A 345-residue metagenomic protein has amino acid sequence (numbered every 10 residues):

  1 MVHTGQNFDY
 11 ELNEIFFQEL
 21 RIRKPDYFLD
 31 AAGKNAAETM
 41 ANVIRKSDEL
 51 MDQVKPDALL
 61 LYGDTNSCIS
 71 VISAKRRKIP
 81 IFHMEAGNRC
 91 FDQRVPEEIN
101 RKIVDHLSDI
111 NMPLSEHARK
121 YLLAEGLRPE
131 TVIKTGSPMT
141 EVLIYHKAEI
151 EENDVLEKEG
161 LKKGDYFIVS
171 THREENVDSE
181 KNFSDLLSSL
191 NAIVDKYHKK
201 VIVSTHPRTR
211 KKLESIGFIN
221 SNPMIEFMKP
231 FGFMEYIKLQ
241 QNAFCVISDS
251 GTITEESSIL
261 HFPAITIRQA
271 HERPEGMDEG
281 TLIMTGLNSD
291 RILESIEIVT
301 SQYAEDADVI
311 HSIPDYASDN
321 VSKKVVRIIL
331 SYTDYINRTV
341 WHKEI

Functional and structural regions predicted by a protein language model:
M1-P25: N-terminal glycine-rich anion-binding loop in soluble enzyme alpha/beta folds
Q6, E14-F16, K34, E151-N242 (+1 more regions): Donor-nucleotide binding loops and adjacent catalytic segments primarily of GT-B fold Leloir glycosyltransferases
Q6-E11, D30, L107-N182, T285: A nucleotide-sugar donor-handling region in carbohydrate enzymes
F16, F28-L127: Active-site and donor-binding regions of nucleotide-sugar-utilizing enzymes
S47, M51, K238-A243: Short alpha-helical donor nucleotide-sugar binding micro-motif in glycosyltransferases
L61-Y62, C68-I72, H83-M84, N111 (+1 more regions): A donor-sugar binding/catalytic signature common to diverse glycosyltransferases and related nucleotide-sugar
R273-V299, E305, V309-N320: Change "using UDP/GDP/dTDP sugars" to "using nucleotide sugars
S301-I345: C-terminal amphipathic helix plus adjacent low-complexity, charged tail appended to glycosyltransferase catalytic
